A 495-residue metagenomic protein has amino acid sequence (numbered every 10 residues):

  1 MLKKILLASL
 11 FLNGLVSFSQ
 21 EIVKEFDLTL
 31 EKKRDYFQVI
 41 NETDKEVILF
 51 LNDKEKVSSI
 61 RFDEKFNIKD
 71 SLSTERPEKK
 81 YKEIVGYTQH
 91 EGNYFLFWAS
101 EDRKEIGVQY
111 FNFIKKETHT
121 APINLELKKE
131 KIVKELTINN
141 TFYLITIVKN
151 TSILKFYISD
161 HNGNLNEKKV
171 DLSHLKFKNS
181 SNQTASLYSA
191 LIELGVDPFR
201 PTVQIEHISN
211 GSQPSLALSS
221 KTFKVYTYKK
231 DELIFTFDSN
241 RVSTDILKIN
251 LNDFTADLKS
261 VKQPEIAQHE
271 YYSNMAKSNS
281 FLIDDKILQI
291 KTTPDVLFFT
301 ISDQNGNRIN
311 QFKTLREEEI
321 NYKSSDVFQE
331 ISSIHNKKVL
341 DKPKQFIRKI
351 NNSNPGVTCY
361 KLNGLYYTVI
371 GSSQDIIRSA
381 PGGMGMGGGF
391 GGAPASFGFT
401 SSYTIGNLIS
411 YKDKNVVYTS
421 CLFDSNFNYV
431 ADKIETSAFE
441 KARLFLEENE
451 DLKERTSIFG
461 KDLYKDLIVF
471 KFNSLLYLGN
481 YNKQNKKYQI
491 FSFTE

Functional and structural regions predicted by a protein language model:
M1-K24: Bacterial Sec-dependent N-terminal signal peptides
Q20-I84: Start-of-domain marker
E31-I40, E78-T88, L125-T137, K178-N179 (+5 more regions): Repeated scaffold domains used in trafficking and secretory/extracellular systems, primarily beta-propellers
F37-S59, V85-E101, V108, V133-Y157 (+5 more regions): Short beta-strand elements that form the blades of beta-propeller/WD-repeat-like and other beta-sheet-rich scaffold
E55-I60, R103-Y110, T151-S159, R241-I249 (+5 more regions): Structural motif
I68-K104, P122-K129, Q263-N274: Blade-loop segments of beta-propeller domains
E75-E78, I123-E126, K169-A217, K259-S273 (+2 more regions): Surface-exposed loop and turn segments in beta-propeller and other repeat-based domains that flank or scaffold
Q204, S215-S333: Long, internal scaffold/assembly segments composed of regular secondary structure
